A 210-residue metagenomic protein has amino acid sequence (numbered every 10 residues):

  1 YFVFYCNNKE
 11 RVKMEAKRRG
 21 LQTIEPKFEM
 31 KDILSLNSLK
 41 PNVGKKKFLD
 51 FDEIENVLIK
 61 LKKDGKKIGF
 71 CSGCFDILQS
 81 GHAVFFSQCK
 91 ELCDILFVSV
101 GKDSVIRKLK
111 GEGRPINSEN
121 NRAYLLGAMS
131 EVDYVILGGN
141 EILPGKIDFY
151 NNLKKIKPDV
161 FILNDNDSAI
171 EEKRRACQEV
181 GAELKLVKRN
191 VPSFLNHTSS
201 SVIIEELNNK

Functional and structural regions predicted by a protein language model:
Y1-K210: Nucleotidyltransferase catalytic core that binds NTPs
